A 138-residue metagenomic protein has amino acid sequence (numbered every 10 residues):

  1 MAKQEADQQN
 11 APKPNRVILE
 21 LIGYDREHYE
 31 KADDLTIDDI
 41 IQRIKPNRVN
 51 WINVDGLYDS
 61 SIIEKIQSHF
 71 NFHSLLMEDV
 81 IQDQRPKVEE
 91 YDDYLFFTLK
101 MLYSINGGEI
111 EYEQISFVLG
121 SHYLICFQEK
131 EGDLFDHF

Functional and structural regions predicted by a protein language model:
M1-F138: Peripheral, non-transmembrane regulatory/ligand-interaction domains of membrane transport proteins
